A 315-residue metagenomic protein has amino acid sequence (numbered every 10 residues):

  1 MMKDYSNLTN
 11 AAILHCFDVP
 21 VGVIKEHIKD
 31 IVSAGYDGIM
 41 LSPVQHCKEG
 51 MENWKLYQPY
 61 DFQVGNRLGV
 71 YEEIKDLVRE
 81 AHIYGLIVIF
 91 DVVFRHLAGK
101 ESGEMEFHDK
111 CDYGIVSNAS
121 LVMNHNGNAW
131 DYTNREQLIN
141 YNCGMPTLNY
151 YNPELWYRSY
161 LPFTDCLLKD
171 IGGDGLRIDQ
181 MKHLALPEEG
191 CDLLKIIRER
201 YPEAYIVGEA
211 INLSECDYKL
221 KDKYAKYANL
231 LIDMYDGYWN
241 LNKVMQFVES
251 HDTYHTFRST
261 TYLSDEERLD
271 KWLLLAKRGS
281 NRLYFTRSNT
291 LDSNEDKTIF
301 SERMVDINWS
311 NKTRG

Functional and structural regions predicted by a protein language model:
M2-E26, A34-G172, E188-Y201, Y205-A210 (+1 more regions): Substrate-binding/active-site clefts of carbohydrate-active enzymes
V19-V21, H46-C47, F94-R95, D174 (+5 more regions): Short, solvent-exposed loop/turn segments at secondary-structure junctions
I31, A81, D91, I178 (+3 more regions): Conserved, mostly hydrophobic/aromatic
G35, I171-D174, K219-A225, N242 (+1 more regions): Glycine-enriched alpha-helix->loop->beta-strand junction motifs that scaffold or abut catalytic
S159-T164, L230-D236: Alpha-helical scaffolding within the catalytic cores of extracellular/periplasmic polymer-degrading hydrolases
A185, K219-D233, T260-T261: Extracellular glycoside hydrolase catalytic/binding regions
L231-G315: Active-site-proximal substrate-binding groove within the catalytic cores of carbohydrate-active enzymes
